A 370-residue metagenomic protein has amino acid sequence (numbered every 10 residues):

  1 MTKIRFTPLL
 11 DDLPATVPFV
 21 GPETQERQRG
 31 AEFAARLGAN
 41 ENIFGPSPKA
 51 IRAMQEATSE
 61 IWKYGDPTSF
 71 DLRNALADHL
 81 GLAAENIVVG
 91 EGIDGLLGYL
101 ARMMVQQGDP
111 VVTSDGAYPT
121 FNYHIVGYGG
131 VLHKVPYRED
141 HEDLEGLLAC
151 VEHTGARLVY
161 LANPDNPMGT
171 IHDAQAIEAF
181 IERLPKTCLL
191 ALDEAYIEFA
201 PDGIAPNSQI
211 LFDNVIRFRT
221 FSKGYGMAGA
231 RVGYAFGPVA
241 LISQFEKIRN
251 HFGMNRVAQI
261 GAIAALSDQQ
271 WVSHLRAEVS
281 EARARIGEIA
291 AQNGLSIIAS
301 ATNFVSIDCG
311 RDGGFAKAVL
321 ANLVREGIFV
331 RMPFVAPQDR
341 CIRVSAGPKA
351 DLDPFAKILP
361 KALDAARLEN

Functional and structural regions predicted by a protein language model:
M1-K63, T154-G155: N-terminal "arm"/small-domain region of PLP-dependent enzymes with the aminotransferase-like
P67-P110: Phosphate-binding glycine-rich loop
T68, N214-I298: PLP-dependent aminotransferase class I/II
A83-I87, Q107-P110, T187, E194 (+2 more regions): Short acidic capping loops at alpha-helix termini that bridge into adjacent secondary structure
M103-L161: PLP-dependent aminotransferase-like
V126, E142-G155, P167-M227: Active-site pre-lysine segment of PLP-dependent enzymes
S280, Q292-E326, I342, A346: Conserved PLP-binding catalytic core of the aspartate aminotransferase-like
A318, N322-E326, R331, V335-N370: PLP-dependent enzyme catalytic core of the Aspartate aminotransferase-like
